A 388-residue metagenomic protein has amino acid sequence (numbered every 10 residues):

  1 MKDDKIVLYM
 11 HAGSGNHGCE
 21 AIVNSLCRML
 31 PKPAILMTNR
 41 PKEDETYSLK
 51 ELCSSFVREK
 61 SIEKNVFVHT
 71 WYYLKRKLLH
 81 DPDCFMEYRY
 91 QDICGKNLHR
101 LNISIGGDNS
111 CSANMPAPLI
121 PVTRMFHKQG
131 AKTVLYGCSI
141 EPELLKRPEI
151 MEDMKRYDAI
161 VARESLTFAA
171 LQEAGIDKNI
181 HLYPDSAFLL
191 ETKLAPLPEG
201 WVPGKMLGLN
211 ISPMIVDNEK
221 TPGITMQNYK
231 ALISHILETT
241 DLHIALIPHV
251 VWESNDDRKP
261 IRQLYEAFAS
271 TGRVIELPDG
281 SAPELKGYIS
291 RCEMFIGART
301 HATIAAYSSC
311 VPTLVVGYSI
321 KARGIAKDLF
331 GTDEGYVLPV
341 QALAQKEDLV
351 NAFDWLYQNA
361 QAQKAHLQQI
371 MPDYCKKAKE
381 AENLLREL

Functional and structural regions predicted by a protein language model:
M1-L388: Active-site anion-handling motifs in enzyme catalytic cores
